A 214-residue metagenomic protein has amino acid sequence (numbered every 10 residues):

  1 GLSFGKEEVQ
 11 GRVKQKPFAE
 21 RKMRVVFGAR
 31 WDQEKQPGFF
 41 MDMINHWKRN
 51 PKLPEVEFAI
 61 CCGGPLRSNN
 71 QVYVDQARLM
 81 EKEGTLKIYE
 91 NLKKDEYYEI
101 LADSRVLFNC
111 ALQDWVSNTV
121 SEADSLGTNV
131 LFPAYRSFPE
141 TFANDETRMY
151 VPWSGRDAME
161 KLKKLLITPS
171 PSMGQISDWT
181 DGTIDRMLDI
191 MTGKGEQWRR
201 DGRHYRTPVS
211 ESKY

Functional and structural regions predicted by a protein language model:
K16-K35, M41-I44: Conserved donor-binding/catalytic core segment of Leloir-type glycosyltransferases
V56-Y73, E90: Glycosyltransferase donor-sugar binding loop
Q71-L92: Nucleotide-activated donor-binding/catalytic signature segment of Leloir-type glycosyltransferases, i.e., the conserved
E99-S104: Short alpha-helical donor nucleotide-sugar binding micro-motif in glycosyltransferases
A111-Q113: Aromatic "clamp/platform" in nucleotide-sugar-dependent glycosyltransferases that forms part of the donor/acceptor
N129-F132: Short hydrophobic beta-strand element within catalytic cores of glycosyltransferases and related nucleotide-activated
P139-K164: Change "using UDP/GDP/dTDP sugars" to "using nucleotide sugars
L166-Y214: A charged, aromatic-enriched C-terminal amphipathic alpha-helix characteristic of glycosyltransferases across folds
